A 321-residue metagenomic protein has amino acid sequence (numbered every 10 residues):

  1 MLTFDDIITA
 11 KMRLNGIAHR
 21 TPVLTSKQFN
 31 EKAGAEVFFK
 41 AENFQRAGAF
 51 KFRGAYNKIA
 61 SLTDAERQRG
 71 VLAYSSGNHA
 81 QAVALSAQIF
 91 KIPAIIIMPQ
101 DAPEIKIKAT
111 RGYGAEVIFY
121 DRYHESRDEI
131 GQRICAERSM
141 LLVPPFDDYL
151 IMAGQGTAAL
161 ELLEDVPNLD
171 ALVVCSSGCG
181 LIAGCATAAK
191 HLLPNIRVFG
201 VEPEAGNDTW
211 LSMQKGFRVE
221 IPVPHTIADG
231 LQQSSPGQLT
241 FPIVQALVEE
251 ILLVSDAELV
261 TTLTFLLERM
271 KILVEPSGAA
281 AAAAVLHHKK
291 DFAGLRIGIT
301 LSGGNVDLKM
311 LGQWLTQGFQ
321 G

Functional and structural regions predicted by a protein language model:
M1-G321: PLP-dependent amino-acid enzyme catalytic core
